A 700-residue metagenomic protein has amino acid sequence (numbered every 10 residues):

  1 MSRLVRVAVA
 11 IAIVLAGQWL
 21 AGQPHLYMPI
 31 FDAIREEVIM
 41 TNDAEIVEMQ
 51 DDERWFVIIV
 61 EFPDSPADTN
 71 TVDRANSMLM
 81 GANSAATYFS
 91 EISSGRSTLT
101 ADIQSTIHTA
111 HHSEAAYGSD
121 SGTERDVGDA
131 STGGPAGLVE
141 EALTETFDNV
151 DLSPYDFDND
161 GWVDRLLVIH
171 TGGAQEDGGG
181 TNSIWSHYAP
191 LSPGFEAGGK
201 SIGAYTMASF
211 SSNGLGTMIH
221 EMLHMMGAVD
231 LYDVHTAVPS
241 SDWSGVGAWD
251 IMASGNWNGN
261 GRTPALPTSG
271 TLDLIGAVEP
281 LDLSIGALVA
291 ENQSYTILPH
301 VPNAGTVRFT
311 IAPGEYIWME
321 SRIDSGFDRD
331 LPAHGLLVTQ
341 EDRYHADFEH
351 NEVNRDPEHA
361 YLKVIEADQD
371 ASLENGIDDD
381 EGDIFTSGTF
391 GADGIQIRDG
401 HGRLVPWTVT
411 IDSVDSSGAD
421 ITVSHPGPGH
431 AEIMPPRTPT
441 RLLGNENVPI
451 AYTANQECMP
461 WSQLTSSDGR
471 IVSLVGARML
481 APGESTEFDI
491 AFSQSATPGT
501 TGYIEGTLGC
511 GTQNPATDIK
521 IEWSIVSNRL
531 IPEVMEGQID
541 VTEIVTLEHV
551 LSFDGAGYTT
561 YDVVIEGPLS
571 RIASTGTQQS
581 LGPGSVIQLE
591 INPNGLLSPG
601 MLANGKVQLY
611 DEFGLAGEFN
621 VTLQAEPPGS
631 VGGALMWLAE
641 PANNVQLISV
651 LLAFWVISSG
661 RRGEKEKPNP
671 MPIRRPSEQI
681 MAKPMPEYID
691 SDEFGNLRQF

Functional and structural regions predicted by a protein language model:
R6, L15-G22, S649-E664: Alpha-helical transmembrane segments
R6, V14-M218, M225, V229-V238 (+3 more regions): Propeptide-to-catalytic entry region of secreted or membrane-anchored zinc metalloproteases
R165-L331, D342-Y344: Extracellular hydrolytic enzyme modules, especially secreted metalloproteases of the metzincin/thermolysin-like class
P426-Q456, T501-Y503, G509-Y561, D611-G660: Long, low-complexity ectodomains and other extracytoplasmic segments of secretory-pathway proteins
H430-P436, I450-E487, E533, D554-E590 (+1 more regions): Surface-exposed binding patches on compact interaction domains or structured appendages
F488-A496, L589-L597: Short, hydrophobic beta-strand segments
A496-I504, L596-N604: Short glycine/proline/serine/threonine-rich loop/turn segments at secondary-structure transition edges
R662-F700: Cytoplasmic C-terminal tails of single-pass
